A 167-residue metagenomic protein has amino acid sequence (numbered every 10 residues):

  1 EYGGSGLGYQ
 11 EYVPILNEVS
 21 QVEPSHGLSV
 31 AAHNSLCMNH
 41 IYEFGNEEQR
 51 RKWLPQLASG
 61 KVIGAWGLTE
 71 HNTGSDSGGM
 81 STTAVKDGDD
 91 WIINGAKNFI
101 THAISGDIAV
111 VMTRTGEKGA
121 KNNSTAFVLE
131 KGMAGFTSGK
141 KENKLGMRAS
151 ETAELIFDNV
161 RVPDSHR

Functional and structural regions predicted by a protein language model:
E1-G60, T101-I108: Internal helix-loop-helix
G6-L16, D76-M80, I156, V162: Structural signature of FAD isoalloxazine-binding scaffolds in flavoprotein oxidoreductases
L7-G8, D76-G78, D89, H102-D107 (+2 more regions): Short glycine/proline-enriched turns and hinge-like loops at secondary-structure junctions
E11, K131-K141, E151-R167: A glycine-rich, basic-preceded beta-loop-alpha segment at the flavin cofactor/substrate interface of flavin-utilizing
V30, N94-S138: A short core secondary-structure module
L57, N72-S75, F99-H102, T115-K118 (+1 more regions): Short Gly/Pro-enriched turn/cap motifs at secondary-structure boundaries
G60-L68, M112: A short, Trp-centered hydrophobic/proline-enriched beta-strand micro-motif
T82-V85: A structural signal for short hydrophobic beta-strand segments in well-ordered beta-sheet cores
